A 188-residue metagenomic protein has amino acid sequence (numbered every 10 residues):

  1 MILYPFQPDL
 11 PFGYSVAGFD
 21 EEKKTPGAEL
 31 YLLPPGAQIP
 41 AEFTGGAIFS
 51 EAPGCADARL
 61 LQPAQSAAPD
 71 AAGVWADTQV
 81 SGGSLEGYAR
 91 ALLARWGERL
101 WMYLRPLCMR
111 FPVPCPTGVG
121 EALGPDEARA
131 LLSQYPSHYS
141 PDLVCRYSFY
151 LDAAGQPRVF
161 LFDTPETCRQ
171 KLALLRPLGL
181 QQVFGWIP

Functional and structural regions predicted by a protein language model:
M1-G83: Chitinase-like catalytic core of GlcNAc-active glycosidases
P40-E42, S81-A91, A122-D126, P165-R169: Well-ordered, non-membrane alpha-helical segments in soluble/globular domains
A72-V74, V80, G87-V113: Active-site region of glycoside hydrolase catalytic domains
G97-Q170: Glycan-binding loop/region signatures in secreted carbohydrate-active enzymes
M102, L175, V183: Conserved, mostly hydrophobic/aromatic
R169-A173, P177: Solvent-exposed, polar/charged alpha-helical surfaces in well-ordered, non-transmembrane soluble domains, broadly
W186-P188: C-terminal functional modules
